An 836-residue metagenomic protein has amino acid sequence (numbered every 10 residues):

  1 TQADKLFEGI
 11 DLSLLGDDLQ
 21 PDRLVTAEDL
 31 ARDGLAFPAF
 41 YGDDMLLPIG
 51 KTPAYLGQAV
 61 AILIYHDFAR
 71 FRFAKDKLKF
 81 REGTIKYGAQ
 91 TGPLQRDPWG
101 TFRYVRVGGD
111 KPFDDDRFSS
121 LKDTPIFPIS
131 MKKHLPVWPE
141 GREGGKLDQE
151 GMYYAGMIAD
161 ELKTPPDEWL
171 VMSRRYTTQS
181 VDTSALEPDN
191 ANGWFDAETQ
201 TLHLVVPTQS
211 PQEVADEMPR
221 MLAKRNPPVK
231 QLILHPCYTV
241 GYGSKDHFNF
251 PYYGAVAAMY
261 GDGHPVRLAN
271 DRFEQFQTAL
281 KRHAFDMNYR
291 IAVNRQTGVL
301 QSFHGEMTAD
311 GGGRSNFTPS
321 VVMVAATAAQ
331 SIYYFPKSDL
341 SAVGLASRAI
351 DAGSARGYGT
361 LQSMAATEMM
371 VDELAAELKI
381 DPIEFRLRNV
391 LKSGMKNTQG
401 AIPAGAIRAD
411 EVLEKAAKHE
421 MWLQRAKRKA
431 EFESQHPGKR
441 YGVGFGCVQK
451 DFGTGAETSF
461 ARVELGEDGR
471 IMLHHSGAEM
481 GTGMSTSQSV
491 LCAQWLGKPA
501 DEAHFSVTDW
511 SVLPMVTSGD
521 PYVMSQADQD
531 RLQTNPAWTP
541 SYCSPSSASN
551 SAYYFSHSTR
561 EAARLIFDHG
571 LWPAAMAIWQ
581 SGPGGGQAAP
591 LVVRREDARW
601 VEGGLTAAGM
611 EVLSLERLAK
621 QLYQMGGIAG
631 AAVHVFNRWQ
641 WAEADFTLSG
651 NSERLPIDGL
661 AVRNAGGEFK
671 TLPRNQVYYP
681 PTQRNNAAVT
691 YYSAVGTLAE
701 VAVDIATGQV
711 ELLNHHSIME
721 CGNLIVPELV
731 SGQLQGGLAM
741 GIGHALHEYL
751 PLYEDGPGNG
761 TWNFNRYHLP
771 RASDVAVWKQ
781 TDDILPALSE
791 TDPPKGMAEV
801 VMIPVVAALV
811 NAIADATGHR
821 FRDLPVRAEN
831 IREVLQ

Functional and structural regions predicted by a protein language model:
T1-T124: Flexible, low-hydrophobicity surface segments
E8, G34-A39, A74-K77, P188 (+11 more regions): Short acidic, glycine/serine/threonine-rich loops at helix termini
A27-L30, K224-V229, M259-V266, V322-G438 (+2 more regions): C-terminal catalytic domains of large/alpha subunits in multi-subunit enzymes
A59, H66-D67, G263-G311, F555-G584 (+1 more regions): Phosphate/diphosphate-binding loops
V107-L222, V390-D468, Q683, T697 (+1 more regions): Helix-loop-helix junctions that connect adjacent transmembrane helices in secondary transporters/permeases, recognized
T201-V206, R470-H475, L712-N714: Short, aliphatic-rich beta-strand segments
I233, Y238-A269, Q277, M484-C492: Thiamine diphosphate
N288-Q296, L300-F303, V463, L698-S717: Active-site and channel-lining beta-strand-loop segments that bind or position nucleotide-derived/phosphorylated
